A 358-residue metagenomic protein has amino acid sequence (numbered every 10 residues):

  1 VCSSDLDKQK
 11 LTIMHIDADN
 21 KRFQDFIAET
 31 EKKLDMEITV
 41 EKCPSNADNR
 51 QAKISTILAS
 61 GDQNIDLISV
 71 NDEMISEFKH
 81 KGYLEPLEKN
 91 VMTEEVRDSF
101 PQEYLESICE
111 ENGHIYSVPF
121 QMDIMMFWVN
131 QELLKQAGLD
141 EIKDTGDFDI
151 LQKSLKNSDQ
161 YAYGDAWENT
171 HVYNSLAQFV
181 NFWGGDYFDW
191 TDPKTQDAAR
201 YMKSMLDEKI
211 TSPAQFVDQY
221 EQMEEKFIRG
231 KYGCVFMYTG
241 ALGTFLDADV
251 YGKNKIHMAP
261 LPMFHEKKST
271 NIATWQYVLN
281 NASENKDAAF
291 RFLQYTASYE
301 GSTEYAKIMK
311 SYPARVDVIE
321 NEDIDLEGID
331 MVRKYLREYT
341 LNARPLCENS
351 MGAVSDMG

Functional and structural regions predicted by a protein language model:
S4-Y83, T93-R97, E141, M263-E266 (+3 more regions): Conserved N-terminal structural module of periplasmic/extracytoplasmic solute-binding proteins
D5, I256-A259, K307-D356: Long, aromatic- and glycine/proline-rich binding clefts that accommodate carbohydrate-like moieties
A28, K32-K33, K42, A59 (+4 more regions): Extracytoplasmic/periplasmic substrate-recognition and gating elements
C43-K53, E73, T145-I150, Q215-I228: Short helix-initiation/N-cap motifs at beta->coil->alpha
D66-S69, G233-Y238: Paired acidic/hydrophobic, glycine-rich loop segments that form the ligand-binding mouth/hinge of periplasmic-binding
D72-M126, D149, N157, S175 (+2 more regions): Hinge/lid segment of periplasmic solute-binding proteins
E73-Y83, Q102-E141, A166-F188, A199 (+3 more regions): Periplasmic solute-binding protein
Q152-K156, F188-Q219, L261: Glycine-centered hinge/linker elements that transmit conformational signals in sensory and ligand-binding systems
